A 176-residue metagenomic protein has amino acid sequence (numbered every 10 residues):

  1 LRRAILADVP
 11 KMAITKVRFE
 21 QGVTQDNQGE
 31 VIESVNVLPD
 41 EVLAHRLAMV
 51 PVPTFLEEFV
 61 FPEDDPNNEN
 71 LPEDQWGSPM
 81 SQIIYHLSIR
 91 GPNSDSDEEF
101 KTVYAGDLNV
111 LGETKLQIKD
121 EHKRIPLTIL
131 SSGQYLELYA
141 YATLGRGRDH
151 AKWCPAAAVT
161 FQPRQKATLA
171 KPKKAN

Functional and structural regions predicted by a protein language model:
L1-N176: Protein-protein interaction/assembly regions in multi-subunit complexes
